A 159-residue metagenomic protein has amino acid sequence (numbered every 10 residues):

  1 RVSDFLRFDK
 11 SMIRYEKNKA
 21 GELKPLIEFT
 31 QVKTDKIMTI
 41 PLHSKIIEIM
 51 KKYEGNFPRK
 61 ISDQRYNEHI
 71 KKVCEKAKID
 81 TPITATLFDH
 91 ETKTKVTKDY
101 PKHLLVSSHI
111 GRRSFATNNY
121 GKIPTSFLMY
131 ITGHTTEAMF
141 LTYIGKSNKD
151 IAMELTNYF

Functional and structural regions predicted by a protein language model:
R1-L23: Short, charged phosphate-coordinating catalytic segments
S11-K19, L104-L105, T117, G121-T142: Short, polar N-cap/turn motifs at the start of nucleic acid-interacting alpha helices
L26-E28: Minor-groove-contacting beta-hairpin "wing" of winged helix-turn-helix DNA-binding domains
Q31, I46-K52: Short acidic (Asp/Glu) and glycine-rich catalytic loops that position anionic groups and cofactors
Q31-D35, T125, T132-N157: Catalytic-site neighborhood detector that most strongly recognizes the C-terminal catalytic loop/helix of tyrosine
T34-S44: DNA breakage-rejoining catalytic core of tyrosine-based enzymes
G55-K60, K71-Y130: Short, basic (Lys/Arg/His-rich) helix/loop patches that form interaction surfaces in the mid-to-C-terminal regions
